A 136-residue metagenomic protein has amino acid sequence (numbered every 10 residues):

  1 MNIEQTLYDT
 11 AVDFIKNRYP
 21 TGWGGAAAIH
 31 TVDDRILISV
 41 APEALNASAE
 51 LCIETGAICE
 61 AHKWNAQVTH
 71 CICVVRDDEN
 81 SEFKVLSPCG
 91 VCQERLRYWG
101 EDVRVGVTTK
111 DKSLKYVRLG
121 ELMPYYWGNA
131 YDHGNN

Functional and structural regions predicted by a protein language model:
M1-P20, I36, C59, N65-N136: C-terminal binding/interaction regions
E4-L7, I29, E50: Hydrophobic alpha-helical segments and helix-packing faces
G24-V32: Short beta-strand scaffold segments in enzyme catalytic cores
V32, V40, I53, T109-K110: Fold-independent oxyanion-binding glycine-rich loops and adjacent beta-strand/coil segments at enzyme active sites
D33-I36, A44: Short, charged/polar surface micro-motifs in flexible loops or helix N-caps
A41-T55: Compact, glycine-rich, soluble single-domain proteins
